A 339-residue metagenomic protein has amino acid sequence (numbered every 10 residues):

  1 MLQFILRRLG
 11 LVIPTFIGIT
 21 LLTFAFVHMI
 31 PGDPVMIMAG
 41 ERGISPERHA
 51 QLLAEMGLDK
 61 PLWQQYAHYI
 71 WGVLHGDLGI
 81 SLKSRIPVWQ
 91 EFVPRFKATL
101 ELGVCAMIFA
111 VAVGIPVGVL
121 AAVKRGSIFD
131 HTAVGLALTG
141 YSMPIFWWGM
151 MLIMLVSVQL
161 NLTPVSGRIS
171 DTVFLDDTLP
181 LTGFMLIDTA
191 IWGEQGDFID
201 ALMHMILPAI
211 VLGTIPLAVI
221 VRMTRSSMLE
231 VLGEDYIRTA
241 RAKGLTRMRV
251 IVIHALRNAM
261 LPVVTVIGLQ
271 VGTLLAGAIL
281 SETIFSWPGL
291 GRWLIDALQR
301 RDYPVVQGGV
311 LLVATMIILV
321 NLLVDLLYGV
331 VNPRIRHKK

Functional and structural regions predicted by a protein language model:
L2-Q3, F96-F129, I145, D176-K339: Alpha-helical transmembrane segments of integral membrane proteins, especially multi-pass inner/plasma-membrane
L6-V12, F16: N-terminal signal-anchor/signal peptide hydrophobic helix marking the start of the first transmembrane segment
L9, R48, L52, L62-L78 (+8 more regions): Hydrophobic alpha-helical segments of integral membrane proteins, encompassing both true transmembrane helices
V12, R95, T99, G135-S142 (+2 more regions): Residue-level signal for discrete positions within transmembrane alpha-helices of multi-pass small-molecule
T15-A67, V156-D197: Hydrophobic alpha-helical transmembrane segments of membrane transport/permease proteins and related membrane-embedded
I19, T23-V27, G149, I153 (+5 more regions): Juxtamembrane/transmembrane-helix interface segments of polytopic membrane transporters
D59-I115: An internal, D/E-rich "acidic patch" concept
L120-M143, W148, V158-Q159: Short loop segments and helix-boundary regions at transmembrane helix junctions of multi-pass inner-membrane proteins
